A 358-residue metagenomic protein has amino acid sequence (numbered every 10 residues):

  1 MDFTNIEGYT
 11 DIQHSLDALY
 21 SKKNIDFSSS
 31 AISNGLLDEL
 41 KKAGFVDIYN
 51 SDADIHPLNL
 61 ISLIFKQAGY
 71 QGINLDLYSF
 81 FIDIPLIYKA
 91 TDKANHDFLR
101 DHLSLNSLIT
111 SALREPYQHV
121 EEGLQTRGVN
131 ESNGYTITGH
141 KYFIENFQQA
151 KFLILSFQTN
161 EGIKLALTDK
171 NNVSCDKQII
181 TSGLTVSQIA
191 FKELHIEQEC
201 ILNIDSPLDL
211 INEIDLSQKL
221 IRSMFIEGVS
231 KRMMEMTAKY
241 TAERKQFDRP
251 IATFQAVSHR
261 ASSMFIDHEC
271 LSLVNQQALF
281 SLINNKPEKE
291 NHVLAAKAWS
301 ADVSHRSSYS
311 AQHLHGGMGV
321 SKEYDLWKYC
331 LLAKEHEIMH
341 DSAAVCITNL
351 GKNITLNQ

Functional and structural regions predicted by a protein language model:
M1-D17, I82, H315-Q358: Glycine-rich phosphate/cofactor-binding loops in nucleotide/flavin-utilizing enzymes
M1-Y78, N349-Q358: Amphipathic, small/basic residue-rich leader segments at the start of a protein or domain
D2-I12, I55, Y70, D176-E269: Glycine-rich beta->alpha junctions and the first turn(s) of the following alpha-helix
S21-A31, Y49, Q246-R249, F265-W299 (+2 more regions): C-terminal helix-coil-helix/basic helical segment that borders enzyme active sites and/or dimer interfaces and provides
S28, S104-P116: A short, Trp-centered hydrophobic/proline-enriched beta-strand micro-motif
K89-I109: FAD-binding glycine-rich core of flavoenzymes that anchor FAD
T126-V129: A structural signal for short hydrophobic beta-strand segments in well-ordered beta-sheet cores
H140-V173: A short core secondary-structure module
